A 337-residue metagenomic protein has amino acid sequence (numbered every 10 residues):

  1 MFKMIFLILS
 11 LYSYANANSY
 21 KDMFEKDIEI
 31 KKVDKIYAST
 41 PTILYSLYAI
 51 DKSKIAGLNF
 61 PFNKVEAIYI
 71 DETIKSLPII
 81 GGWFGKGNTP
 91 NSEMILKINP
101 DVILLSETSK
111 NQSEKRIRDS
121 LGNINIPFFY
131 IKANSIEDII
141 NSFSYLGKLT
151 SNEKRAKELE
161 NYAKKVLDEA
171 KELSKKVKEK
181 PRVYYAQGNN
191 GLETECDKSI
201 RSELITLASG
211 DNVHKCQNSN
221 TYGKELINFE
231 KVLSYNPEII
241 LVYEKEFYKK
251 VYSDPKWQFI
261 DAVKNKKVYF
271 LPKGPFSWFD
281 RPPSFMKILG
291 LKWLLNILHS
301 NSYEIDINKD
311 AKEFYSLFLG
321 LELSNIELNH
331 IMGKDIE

Functional and structural regions predicted by a protein language model:
M1-A17: Classical Sec-dependent N-terminal signal peptides that target proteins to the secretory pathway
Y14-S46, E153-A186, I297, S302-E337: Bacterial Sec-exported substrate-binding components of ABC uptake systems
M23, I79-E93, N218-F229: Short helix-initiation/N-cap motifs at beta->coil->alpha
I43-K97, V102-S109, G210-V213: A short, structured surface patch at a secondary-structure boundary
V65-E66, K86-G87, E107-R116, I131-Y145 (+1 more regions): Extracytoplasmic ligand-binding site segments that recognize negatively charged/polar headgroups
F84-G85, T194-G223: Alpha-helical, coiled-coil/dimerization segments enriched in small aliphatic residues
S135-K148, Y248-E337: Structured C-terminal subdomain patch of bacterial secreted/periplasmic proteins
L204, H214-K215, Y222-F247: Ligand-binding pocket segment of bilobal, Venus flytrap-like solute-binding proteins
